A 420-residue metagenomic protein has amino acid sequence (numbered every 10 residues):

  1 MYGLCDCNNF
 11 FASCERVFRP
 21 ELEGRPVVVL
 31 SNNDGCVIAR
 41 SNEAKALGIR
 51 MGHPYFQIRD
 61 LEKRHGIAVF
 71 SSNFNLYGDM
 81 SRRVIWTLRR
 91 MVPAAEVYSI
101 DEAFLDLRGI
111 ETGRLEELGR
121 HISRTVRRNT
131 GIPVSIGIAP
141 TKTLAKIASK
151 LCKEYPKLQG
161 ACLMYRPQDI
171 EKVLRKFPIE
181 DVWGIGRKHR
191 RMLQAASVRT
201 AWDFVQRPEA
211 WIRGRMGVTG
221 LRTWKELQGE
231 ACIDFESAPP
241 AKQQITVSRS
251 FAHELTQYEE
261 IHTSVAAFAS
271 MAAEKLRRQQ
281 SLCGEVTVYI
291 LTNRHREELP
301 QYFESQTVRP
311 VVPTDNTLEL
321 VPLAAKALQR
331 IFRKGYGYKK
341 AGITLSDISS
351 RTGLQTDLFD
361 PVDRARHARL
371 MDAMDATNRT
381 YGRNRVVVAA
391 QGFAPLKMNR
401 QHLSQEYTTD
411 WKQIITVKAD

Functional and structural regions predicted by a protein language model:
M1-K225, D234-F235, R364-D420: Gly/Gly-Pro- and Ser/Thr-rich, intrinsically disordered tail segments characteristic of DNA damage-repair and tolerance
F10, N33-C36, N293-R296, I348-T352: Short, charged/polar surface micro-motifs in flexible loops or helix N-caps
R25, V134, G284-V286, A341: Change "...and in nucleic-acid phosphodiester-cleaving endonucleases..." to "...and in nucleic-acid processing enzymes
Y98-E102, A139-K142, S281-E285, Y336-K340: Short Gly/Ser/Thr- and Asp/Glu-enriched loop/turn motifs at secondary-structure junctions
A103-R108, E304-V311, L354-D360: Short, hydrophobic beta-strand segments
E111-L115, E297, S349-T356: Short, charged/polar, Gly/Pro-enriched secondary-structure boundary elements
H189-G337, G353, A419: DNA-contacting surface of Y-family translesion DNA polymerases
A325-T380: C-terminal hydrophobic structural anchor segments that stabilize assembly/packing rather than catalytic chemistry
